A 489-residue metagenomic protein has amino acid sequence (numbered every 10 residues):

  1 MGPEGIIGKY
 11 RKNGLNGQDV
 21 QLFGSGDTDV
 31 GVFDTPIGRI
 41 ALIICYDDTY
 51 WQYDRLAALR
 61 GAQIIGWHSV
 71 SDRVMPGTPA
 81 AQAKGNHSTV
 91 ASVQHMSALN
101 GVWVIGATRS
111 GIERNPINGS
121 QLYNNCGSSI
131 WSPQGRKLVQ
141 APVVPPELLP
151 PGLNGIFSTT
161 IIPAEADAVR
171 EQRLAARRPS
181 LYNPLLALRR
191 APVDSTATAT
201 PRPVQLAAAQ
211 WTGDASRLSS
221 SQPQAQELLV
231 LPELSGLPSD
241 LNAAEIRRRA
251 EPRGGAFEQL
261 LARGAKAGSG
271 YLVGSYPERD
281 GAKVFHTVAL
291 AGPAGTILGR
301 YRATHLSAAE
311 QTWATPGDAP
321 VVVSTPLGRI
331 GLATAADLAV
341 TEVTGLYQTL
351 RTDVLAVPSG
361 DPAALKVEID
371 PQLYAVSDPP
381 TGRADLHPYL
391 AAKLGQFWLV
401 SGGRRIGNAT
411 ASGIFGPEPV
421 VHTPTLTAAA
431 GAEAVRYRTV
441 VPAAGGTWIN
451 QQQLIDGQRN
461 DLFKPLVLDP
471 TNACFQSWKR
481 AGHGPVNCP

Functional and structural regions predicted by a protein language model:
M1-A91, H95, P150-L153, I162 (+8 more regions): Active-site catalytic loop in hydrolytic enzyme cores
M1-G2, W131-P133, S239, G292-P293 (+1 more regions): Short, acidic, Ser/Thr-enriched surface-loop or helix-capping motifs
D48-F157, A250-V273, A339-Y437: CN hydrolase (nitrilase-like) catalytic-core segments centered on the catalytic cysteine and neighboring Lys/Glu
D194-G213: Short beta-strand segments enriched in small/hydrophobic residues
L218-L237: Catalytic domains of carbohydrate-active enzymes, especially glycoside hydrolases
S235-R253, G281-V284: Metal-dependent catalytic neighborhoods of phosphoester/phosphodiester hydrolases
G274-R279: Short beta-strand-to-loop element that shapes/binds the nucleotide-sugar donor at the catalytic cleft/hinge
N460, K464-P489: C-terminal functional modules
